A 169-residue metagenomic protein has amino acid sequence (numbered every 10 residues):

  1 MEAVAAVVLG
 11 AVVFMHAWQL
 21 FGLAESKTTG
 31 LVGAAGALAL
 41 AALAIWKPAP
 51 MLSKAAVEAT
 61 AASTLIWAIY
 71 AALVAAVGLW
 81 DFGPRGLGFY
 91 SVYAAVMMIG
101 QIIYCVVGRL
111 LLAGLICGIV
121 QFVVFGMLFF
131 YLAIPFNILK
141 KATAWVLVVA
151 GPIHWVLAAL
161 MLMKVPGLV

Functional and structural regions predicted by a protein language model:
M1-M51, L162-V169: N-terminal topogenic module of multi-pass integral membrane proteins
A3, G10, S26-G30, A61 (+3 more regions): Hydrophobic alpha-helical transmembrane segments of integral membrane proteins, especially multi-pass transporters
A6-M15, I66-V74, F122-L128, G151-H154: Hydrophobic cores of alpha-helical transmembrane segments in multi-pass inner/ER membrane proteins, independent
A17, G126-P135, A144-V169: C-terminal transmembrane-bundle signature of multipass membrane proteins, characterized by strong activation on
G22-G36, L79-V96, L110-I119, A133-P152: Cytoplasm-facing juxtamembrane segments at the starts of transmembrane helices in multi-pass membrane proteins
W46-P50, G100-L111, W155-V169: Hydrophobic alpha-helical transmembrane segments in multi-pass integral membrane proteins
P48-L65, A75-L79, I134-K141, L160-G167: Alpha-helical multi-pass membrane segments and their bilayer interfacial helix-loop junctions
V57-G126: Membrane-proximal helix-loop-helix units in multi-pass membrane proteins
